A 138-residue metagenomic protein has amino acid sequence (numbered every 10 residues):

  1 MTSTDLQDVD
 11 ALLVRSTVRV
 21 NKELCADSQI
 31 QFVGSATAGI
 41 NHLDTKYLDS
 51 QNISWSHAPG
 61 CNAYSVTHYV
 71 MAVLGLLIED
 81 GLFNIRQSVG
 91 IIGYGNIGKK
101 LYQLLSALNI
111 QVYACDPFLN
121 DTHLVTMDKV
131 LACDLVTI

Functional and structural regions predicted by a protein language model:
M1, S16-R19, D116-N120: Short, polar loop motifs at secondary-structure junctions
M1-V9, N109: N-terminal glycine-/charge-rich "phosphate-binding" loop or analogous flexible N-terminal tail
T2-T4, L24-I30, I92: Short, mixed-charge, low-aromatic patches
D5-Q7, C25-D27, D128-C133: A short, aliphatic-rich alpha-helical micro-motif
D10-L82: Phosphate/diphosphate ligand-binding glycine-rich loop within oxidoreductases
I78-I138: Rossmann-like dinucleotide/phosphate-binding beta-alpha-beta segment
